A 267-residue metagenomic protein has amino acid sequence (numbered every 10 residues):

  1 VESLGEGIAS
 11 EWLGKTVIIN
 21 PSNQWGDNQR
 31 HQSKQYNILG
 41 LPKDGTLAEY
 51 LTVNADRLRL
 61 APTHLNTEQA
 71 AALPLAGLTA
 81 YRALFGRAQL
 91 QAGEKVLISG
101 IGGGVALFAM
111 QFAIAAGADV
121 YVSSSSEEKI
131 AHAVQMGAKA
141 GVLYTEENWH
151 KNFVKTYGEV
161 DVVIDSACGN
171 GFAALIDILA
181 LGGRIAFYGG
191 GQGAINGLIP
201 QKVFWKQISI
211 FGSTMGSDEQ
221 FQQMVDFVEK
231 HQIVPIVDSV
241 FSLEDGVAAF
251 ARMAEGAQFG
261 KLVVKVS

Functional and structural regions predicted by a protein language model:
V1-G26, P42-G45, R57, P62-H64: Glycine-rich beta-strand-centered segment in the early N-terminal region that forms part of a ligand/cofactor-binding
E6, S22-N23, I101, G190 (+1 more regions): Short, surface-exposed secondary-structure boundary micro-motifs
I18, D161-I164, A186: N-terminal Rossmann-like NAD(P) cofactor-binding module of classical short-chain dehydrogenase/reductase
Q24-K34: Short, Lys/Arg- and Gly-enriched loop/turn segments at beta-strand edges
Q35, A116-A118, S124-E127, A167-V240 (+1 more regions): Glycine-rich phosphate-binding loop and adjacent beta-alpha segment of Rossmann(oid) nucleotide-cofactor-binding
T63-E147: Mid-domain Rossmann-like dinucleotide-binding core that forms the NAD(H)/NADP(H) cofactor-binding site
N148-G158: Short amphipathic alpha-helix with an adjacent loop that forms part of the alpha/beta core around
Y157, Q232-S239, V247-S267: C-terminal capping/lid region of NAD(P)-dependent oxidoreductase domains
